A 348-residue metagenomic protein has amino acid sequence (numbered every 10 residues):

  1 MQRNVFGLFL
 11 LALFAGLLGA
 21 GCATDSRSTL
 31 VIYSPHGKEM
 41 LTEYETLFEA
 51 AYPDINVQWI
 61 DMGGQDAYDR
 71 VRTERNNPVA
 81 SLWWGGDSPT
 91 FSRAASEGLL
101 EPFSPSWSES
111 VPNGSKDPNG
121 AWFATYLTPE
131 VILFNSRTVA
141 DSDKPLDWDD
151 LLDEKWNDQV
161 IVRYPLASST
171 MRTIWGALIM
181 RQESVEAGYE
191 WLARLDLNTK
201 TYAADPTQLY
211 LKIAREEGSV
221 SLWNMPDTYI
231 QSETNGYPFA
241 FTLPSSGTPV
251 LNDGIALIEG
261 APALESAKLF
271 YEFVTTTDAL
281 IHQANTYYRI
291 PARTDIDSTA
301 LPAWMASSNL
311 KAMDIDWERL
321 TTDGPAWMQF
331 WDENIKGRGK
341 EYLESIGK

Functional and structural regions predicted by a protein language model:
A23-S92: Early extracytoplasmic/lumenal segment of secretory-pathway proteins
S34-T42, Q65, V79-E217: Extracytoplasmic ligand-binding site segments that recognize negatively charged/polar headgroups
P89-R93, A214, S219-P238, Y287: A ligand-binding cleft/hinge motif common to bilobed small-molecule-binding domains
E101-W107, A121-A124, D149-L152, Y237-P249 (+2 more regions): Short beta-strand->loop
N113-G114, T128, W191-L195, K200-A203 (+2 more regions): Periplasmic-binding protein-like
V131-T138, G176, L251-L264, V274 (+1 more regions): A bilobed periplasmic-binding-protein/Venus flytrap-type ligand-binding module shared by bacterial periplasmic
I258-I315: Mature extracytoplasmic/periplasmic domains
W317-K348: Conserved C-terminal helix/tail region of periplasmic/extracytoplasmic solute-binding proteins
